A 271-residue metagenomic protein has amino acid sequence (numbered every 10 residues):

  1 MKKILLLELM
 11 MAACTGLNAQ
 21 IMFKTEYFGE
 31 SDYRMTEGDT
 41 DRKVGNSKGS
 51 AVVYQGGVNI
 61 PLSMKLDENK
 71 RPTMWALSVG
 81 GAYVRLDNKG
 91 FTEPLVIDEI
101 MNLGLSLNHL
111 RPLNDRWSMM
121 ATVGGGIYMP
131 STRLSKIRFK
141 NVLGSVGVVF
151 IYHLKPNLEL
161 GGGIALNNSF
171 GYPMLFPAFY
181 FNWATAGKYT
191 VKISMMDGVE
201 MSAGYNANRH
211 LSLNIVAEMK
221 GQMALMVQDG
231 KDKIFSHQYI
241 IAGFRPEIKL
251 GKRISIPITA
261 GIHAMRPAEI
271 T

Functional and structural regions predicted by a protein language model:
A19-K89: Short glycine/proline- and aromatic-enriched beta-strand/turn motifs that initiate or cap beta-hairpins
F23-T25, W75-V79, A121-V123, G162 (+3 more regions): Membrane-embedded beta-strand positions of outer-membrane beta-barrel proteins
Y27-S31, V79-D87, G125-S131, I164-F170 (+4 more regions): Transmembrane beta-strands of outer-membrane beta-barrel pores
D32-Y33, T40, M195-T271: Outer-membrane beta-barrel translocator/channel fold
D39-N46, K89-L95, S131-K136, A165-N167 (+3 more regions): Extracellular loop and loop/strand-boundary signature of outer-membrane beta-barrel proteins
K48-Y54, I97-L103, R138-G144, P173-P177 (+2 more regions): Residues that define the transmembrane beta-barrel architecture of outer-membrane proteins
Y54-L62, L105-R111, G125, V146-Y152 (+4 more regions): Residues on the lipid-exposed face of transmembrane beta-strands in outer-membrane beta-barrel proteins
L66-E68, R116-M119, N157-G161, K188-V191 (+3 more regions): Repeated loop/turn-to-beta-strand initiation elements of outer-membrane beta-barrel proteins
